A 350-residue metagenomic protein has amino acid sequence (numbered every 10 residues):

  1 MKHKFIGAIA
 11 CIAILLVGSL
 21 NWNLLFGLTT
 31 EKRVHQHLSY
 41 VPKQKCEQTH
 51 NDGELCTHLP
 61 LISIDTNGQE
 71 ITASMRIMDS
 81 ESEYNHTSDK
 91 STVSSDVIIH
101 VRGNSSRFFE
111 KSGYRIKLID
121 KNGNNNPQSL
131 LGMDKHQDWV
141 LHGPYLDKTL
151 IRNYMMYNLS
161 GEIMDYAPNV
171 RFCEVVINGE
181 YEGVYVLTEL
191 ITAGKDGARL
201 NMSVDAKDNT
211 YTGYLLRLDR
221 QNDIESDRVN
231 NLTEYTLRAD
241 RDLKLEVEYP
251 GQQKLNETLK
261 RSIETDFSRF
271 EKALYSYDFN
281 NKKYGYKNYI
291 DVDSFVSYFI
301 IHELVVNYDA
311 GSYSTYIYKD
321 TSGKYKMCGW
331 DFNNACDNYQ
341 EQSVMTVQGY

Functional and structural regions predicted by a protein language model:
K2-Y350: Phosphate/dinucleotide-binding and metal-coordinating scaffold of catalytic cores in nucleotide-dependent enzymes
